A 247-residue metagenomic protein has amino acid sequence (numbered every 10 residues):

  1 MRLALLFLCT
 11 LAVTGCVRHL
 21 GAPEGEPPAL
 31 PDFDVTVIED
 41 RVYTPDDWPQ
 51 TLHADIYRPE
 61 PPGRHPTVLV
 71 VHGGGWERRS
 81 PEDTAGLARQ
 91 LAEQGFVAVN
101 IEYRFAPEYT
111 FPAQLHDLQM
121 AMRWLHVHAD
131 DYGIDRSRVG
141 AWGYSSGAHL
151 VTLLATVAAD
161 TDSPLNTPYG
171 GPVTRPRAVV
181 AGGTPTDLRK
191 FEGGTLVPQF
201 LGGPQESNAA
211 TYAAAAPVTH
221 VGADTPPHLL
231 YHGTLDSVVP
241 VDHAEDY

Functional and structural regions predicted by a protein language model:
A4-T14: Bacterial N-terminal signal peptides
C16-Y247: Alpha/beta-hydrolase superfamily serine-hydrolase fold, recognizing
